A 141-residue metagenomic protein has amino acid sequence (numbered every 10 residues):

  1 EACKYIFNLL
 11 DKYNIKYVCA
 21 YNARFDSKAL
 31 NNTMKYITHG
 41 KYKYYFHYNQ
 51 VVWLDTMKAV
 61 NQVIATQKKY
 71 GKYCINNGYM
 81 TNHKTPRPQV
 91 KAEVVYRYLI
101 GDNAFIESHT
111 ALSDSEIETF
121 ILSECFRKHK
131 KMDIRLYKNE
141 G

Functional and structural regions predicted by a protein language model:
E1-Y5: Glycine-rich, highly charged phosphate/nucleotide-binding loops
F7-G141: Metal-dependent phosphoesterase core characteristic of DEDDh/y 3'-5' exonuclease domains
